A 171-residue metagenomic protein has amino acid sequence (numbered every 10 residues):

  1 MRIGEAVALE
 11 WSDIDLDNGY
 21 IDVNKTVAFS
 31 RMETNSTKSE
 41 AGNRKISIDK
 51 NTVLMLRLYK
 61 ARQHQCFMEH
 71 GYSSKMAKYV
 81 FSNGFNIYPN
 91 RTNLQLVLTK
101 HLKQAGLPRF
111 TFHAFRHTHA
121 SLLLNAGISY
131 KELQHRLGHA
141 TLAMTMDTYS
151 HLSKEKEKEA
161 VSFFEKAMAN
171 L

Functional and structural regions predicted by a protein language model:
M1-G4, R44-S47, R116: Short, cationic motifs built from Arg/Lys/His that form the positively charged side of catalytic pockets
M1-L9, A126-I128, H139: A short, glycine-centered helix-capping/turn motif at helix boundaries that positions DNA-contacting or catalytic
A8-Q65, Y72: Conserved tyrosine-mediated DNA breakage-rejoining catalytic core shared by Y-recombinases
N18-V23, T111, L122, H135-L152 (+1 more regions): Short functional hotspots where side chains directly engage DNA or cofactors
N24, D49, S82-N83, S150: Residue-level detector of conserved, well-ordered beta-strand and adjacent loop positions that form binding/recognition
A28-T37, K103, A126-I128, D147 (+1 more regions): DNA/chromatin major-groove-contacting recognition/catalytic segments
I46, Q63-H70, M76-Y88, T92-H135 (+1 more regions): Short, basic (Lys/Arg/His-rich) helix/loop patches that form interaction surfaces in the mid-to-C-terminal regions
